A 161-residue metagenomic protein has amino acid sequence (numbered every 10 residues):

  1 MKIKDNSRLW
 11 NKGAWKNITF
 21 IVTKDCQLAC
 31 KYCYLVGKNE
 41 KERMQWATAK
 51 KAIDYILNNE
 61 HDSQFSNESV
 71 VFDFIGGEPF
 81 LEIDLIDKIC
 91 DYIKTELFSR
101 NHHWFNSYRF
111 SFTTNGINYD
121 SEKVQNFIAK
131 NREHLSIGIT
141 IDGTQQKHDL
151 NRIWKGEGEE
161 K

Functional and structural regions predicted by a protein language model:
M1-T19, D62-N67: N-terminal [4Fe-4S]-dependent radical SAM core
K12-T48: Canonical Radical SAM [4Fe-4S] cluster-binding loop centered on the CxxxCxxC motif and its immediate flanking residues
N17, L35-K38, V71-G76, D149: Short acidic, glycine/Ser/Thr-rich loop/turn "cap" segments at secondary-structure junctions
V22-T23, Y34-L35, G77, I139-T144: Short loop/turn segments at strand-loop or loop-helix junctions that form parts of catalytic or ligand-binding pockets
C26, C30, F74, F112: Conserved, mostly hydrophobic/aromatic
K41-M44, E78, G156: Pocket-edge positions in alpha/beta enzyme catalytic cores
L57-D73, E82-K161: Radical SAM/AdoMet-radical enzyme domain recognition
